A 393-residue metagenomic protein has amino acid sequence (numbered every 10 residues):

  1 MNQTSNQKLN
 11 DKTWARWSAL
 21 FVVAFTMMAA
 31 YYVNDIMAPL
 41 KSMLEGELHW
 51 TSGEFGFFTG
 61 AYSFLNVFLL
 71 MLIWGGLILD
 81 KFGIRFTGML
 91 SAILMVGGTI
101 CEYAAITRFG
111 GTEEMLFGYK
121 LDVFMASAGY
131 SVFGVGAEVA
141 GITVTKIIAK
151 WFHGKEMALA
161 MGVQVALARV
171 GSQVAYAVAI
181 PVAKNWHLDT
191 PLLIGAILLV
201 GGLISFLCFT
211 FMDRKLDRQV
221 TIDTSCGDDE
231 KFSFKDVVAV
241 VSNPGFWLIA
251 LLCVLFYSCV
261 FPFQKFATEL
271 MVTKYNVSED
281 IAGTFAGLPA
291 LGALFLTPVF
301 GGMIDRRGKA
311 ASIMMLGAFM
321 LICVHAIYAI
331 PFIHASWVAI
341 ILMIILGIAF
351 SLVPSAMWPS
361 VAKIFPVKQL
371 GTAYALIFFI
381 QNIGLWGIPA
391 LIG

Functional and structural regions predicted by a protein language model:
N2-T13, K215-I249: Juxtamembrane intracellular "pre-TM" segments in multi-pass secondary transporters
M37-K41, N243-T297, P354, W358 (+1 more regions): Extracytoplasmic gate region of multi-pass secondary transporters
G60-L77, G287-F300: Central cavity-lining transmembrane alpha-helices of secondary-active solute carriers, predominantly the Major
D80-A92, D305-F319: Cytoplasmic membrane-interface "Motif A"-like loop-to-helix N-cap segments of 12-TM Major Facilitator Superfamily
I93-G118, F319-I333: C-terminal ends and interior cores of transmembrane alpha-helices in multi-pass membrane transporters/permeases
V123, G129-A168: Cytoplasmic helix-loop-helix junction between adjacent transmembrane helices in 12-TM secondary transporters
Q164-R214: Helix-loop-helix hairpin linking two adjacent transmembrane segments in secondary transporters
A310-M357: C-terminal transmembrane helical hairpin of 12-TM major facilitator-type secondary transporters
